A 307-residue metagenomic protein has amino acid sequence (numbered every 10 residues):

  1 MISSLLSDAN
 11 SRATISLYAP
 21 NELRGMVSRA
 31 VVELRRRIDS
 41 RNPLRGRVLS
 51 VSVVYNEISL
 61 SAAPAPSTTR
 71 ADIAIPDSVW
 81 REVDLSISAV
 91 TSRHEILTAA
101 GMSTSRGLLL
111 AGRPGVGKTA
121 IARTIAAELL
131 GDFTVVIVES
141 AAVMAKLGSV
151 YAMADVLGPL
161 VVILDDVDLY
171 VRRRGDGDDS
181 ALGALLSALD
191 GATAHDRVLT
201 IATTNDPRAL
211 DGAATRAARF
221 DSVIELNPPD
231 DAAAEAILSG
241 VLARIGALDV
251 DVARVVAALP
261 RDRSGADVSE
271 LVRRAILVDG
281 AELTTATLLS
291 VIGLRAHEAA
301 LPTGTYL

Functional and structural regions predicted by a protein language model:
M1-S92, T104-S105, L110, D132: AAA+ P-loop ATPase mechanoenzymes
G25-S28, R81, G148, E235 (+2 more regions): Generic structural signal for individual residues within well-ordered alpha-helical segments across diverse proteins
M26-L34, I121, V150, I237 (+1 more regions): Hydrophobic side chains in well-ordered alpha-helices
A30-E33, R37, S86, A188 (+3 more regions): Residues that form generic nucleotide/phosphate-binding pockets
R41-L44, L97, L199, L248 (+2 more regions): Short, polar/charged, Gly/Pro-enriched helix-capping and turn/loop motifs at alpha-helix termini and inter-helix linkers
S61-S67, L110-A122, V156-L157, A214-A217 (+3 more regions): Short, charged low-complexity intrinsically disordered segments located at boundaries of structured domains
R70-R254: Walker A/P-loop NTP-binding motif of AAA+ ATPase domains
V223-L307: C-terminal alpha-helical "lid" subdomain
